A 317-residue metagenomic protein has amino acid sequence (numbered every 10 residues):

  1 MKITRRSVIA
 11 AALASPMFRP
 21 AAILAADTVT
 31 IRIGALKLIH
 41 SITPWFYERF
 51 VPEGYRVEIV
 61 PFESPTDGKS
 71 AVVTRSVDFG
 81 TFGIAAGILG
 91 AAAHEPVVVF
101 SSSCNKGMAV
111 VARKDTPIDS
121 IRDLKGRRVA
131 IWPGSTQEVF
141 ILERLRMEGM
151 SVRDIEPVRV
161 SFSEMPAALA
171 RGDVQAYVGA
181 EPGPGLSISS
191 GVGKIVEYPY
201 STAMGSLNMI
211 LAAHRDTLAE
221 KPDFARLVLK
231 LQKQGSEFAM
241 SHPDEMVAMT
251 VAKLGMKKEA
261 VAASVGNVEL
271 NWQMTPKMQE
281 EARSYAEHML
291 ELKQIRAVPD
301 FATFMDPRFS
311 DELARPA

Functional and structural regions predicted by a protein language model:
M1-I3: Secretory targeting signals
S7-A25: N-terminal export signals
A10, G126, S189: Phosphate-coordinating loops and pocket residues in cytosolic domains that bind phosphorylated ligands
A26-S151, E156-F162, Q175-E181, K194-Y198 (+1 more regions): Short, glycine-/small- and polar/acidic-enriched structural segments that line small-molecule recognition paths
S70, T74, I88, R122 (+8 more regions): Solvent-exposed, polar/charged alpha-helical surfaces in well-ordered, non-transmembrane soluble domains, broadly
A85-A86, S163-A252: Pocket-lining segment of extracytoplasmic ligand-binding domains
E220-R296: Secondary-structure end/capping motifs
L290-A317: Conserved C-terminal helix/tail region of periplasmic/extracytoplasmic solute-binding proteins
